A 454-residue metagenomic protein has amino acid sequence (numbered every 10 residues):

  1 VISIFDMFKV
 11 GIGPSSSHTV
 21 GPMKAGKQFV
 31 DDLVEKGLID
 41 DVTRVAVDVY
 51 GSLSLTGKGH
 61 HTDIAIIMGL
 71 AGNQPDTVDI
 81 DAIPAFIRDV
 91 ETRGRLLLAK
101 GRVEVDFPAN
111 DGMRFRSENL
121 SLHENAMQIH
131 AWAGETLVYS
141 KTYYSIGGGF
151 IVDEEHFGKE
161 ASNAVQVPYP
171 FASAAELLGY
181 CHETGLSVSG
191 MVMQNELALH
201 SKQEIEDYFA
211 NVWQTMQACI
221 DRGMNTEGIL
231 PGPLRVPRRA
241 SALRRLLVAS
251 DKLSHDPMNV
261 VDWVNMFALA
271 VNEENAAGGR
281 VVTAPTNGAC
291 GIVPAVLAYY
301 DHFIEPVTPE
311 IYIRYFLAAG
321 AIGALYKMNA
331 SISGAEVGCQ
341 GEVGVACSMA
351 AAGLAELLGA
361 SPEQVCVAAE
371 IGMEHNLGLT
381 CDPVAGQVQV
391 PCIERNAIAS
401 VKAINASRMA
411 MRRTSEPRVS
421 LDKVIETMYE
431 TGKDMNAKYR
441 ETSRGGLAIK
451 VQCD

Functional and structural regions predicted by a protein language model:
F8-G26, A277-V296, V337-C347: Conserved phosphate/anionic-ligand binding catalytic regions in large, soluble enzymes, centered on
I12-L55, L122, V152: Accessory carbohydrate-recognition regions in carbohydrate-active enzymes
S17-V34, P294-P306, A351-G359: Alpha-helical support elements that line or immediately flank enzyme active sites and cofactor-binding pockets
R44-G57, D89-L97, S241, Y315-M328 (+2 more regions): Short, mixed-charge aromatic SLiMs
P75-L253: C-terminal regulatory domains involved in ligand/effector binding and gene-expression control
Q203-G338, G446-D454: Accessory "access/gating" subregions that flank catalytic or transport cores
V307, A318, A324-A397, M409-R418: Hydrophobic alpha-helical bundle architecture
R418-D454: Extended hydrophobic packing segments that form well-structured cores
